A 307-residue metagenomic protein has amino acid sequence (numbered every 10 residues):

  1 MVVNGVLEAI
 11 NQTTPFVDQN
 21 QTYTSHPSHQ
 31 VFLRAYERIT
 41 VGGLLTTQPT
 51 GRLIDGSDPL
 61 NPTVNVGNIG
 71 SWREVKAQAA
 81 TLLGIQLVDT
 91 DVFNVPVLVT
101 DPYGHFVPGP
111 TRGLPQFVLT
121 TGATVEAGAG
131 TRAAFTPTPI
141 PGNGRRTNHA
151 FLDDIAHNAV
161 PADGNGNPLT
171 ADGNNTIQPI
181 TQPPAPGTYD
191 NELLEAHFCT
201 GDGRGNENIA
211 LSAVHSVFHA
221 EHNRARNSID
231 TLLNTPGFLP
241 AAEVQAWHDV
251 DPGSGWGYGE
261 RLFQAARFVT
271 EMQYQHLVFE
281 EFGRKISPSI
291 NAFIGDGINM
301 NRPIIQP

Functional and structural regions predicted by a protein language model:
M1-G253, G259-P307: N-terminal accessory/cap region of cofactor-dependent oxidoreductases and related radical enzymes
